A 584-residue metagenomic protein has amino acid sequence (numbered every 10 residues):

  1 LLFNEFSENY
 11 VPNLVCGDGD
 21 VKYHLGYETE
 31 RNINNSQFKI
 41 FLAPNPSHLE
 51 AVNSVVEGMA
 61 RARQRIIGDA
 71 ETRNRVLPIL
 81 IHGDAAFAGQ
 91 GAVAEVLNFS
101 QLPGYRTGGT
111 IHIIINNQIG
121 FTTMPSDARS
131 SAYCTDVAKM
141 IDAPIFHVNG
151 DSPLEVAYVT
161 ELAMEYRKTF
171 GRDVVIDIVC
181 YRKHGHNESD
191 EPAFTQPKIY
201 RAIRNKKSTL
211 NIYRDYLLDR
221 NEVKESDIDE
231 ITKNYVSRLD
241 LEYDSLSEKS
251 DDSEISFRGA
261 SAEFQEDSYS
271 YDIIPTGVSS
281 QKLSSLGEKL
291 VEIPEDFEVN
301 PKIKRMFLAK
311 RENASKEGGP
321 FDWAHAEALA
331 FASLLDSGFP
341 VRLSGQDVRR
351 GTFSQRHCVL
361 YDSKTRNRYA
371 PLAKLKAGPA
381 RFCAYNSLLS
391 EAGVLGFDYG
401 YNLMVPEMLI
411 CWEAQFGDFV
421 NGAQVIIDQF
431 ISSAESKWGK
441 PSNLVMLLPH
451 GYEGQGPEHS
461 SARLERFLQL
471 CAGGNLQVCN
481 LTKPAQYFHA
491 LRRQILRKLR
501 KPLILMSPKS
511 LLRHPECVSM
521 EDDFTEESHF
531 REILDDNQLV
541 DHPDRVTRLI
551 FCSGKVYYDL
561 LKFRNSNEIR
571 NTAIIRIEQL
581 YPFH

Functional and structural regions predicted by a protein language model:
L1-A92, L97-T110, N116-S126, S130 (+9 more regions): Conserved internal helical-beta-strand scaffold that buttresses enzyme catalytic cores
P125-A128, L388-G393, T525-D535, F551-Y557 (+1 more regions): A general structural motif
P144-K206, Y213-S226, R570-E578, F583-H584: Structured mid-domain segments that build the active-site/substrate or prosthetic-cofactor binding neighborhood
C180-G185, K509-L512, G554: Glycine-rich beta-alpha junction loops
A377-A384, Y557, K562-H584: Generic long, charged, amphipathic alpha-helical segments
L476-V478, V546-L549: Short active-site oxyanion
R500, L511, C517-V546, S566: Conserved catalytic alpha/beta core of Sir2/sirtuin-type deacylases, generalized to analogous enzyme cores that bind
